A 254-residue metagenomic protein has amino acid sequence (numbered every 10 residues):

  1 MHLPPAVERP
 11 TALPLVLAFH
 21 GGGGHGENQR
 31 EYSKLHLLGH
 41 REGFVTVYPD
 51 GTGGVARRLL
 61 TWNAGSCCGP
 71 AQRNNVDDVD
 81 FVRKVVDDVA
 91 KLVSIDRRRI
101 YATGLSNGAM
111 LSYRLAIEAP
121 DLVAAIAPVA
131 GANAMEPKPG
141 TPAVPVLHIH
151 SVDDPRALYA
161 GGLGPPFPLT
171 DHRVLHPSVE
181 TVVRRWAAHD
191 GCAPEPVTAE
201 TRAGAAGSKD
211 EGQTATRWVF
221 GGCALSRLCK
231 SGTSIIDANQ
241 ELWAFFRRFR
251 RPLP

Functional and structural regions predicted by a protein language model:
P5-L15, T141-A143: Proline/glycine-enriched tight loop/beta-turn segments at coil->beta junctions that connect or precede beta-strands
A6-V7, G22-G24, T52-V55, D153-P155 (+2 more regions): Acidic glycine-/aspartate-rich tracts in secreted/extracellular proteins
P10-Y101, L111-E118, A160-G161, C223-S231: Serine-hydrolase catalytic machinery in alpha/beta-hydrolase-like enzymes
R30-L35, A132-P137, G212-W218: Alpha-helical scaffolding within the catalytic cores of extracellular/periplasmic polymer-degrading hydrolases
A90-V144, P155: Primarily recognizes the serine-hydrolase "nucleophile elbow" in alpha/beta-hydrolase and SGNH/GDSL folds
V144, E180-P254: Alpha/beta-hydrolase-fold serine-hydrolase catalytic core, especially in secreted/extracellular enzymes
H148-H150: Short beta-strand/loop motif that positions the catalytic acidic residue of the alpha/beta-hydrolase fold
R156-A160, L175-S178: Conserved alpha/beta-hydrolase "acid-adjacent" motif
